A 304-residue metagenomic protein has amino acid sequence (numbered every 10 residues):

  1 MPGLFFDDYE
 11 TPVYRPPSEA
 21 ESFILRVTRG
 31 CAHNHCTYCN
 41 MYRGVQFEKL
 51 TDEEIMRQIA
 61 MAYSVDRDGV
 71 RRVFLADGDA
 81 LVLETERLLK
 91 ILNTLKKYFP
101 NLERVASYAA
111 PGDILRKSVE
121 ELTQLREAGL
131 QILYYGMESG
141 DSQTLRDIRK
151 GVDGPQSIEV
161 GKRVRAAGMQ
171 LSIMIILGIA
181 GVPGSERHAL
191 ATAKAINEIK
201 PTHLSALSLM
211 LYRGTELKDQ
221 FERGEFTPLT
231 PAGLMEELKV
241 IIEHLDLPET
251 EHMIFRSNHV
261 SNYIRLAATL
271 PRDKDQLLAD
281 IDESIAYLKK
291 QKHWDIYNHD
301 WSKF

Functional and structural regions predicted by a protein language model:
M1-E19, N197-F304: Auxiliary Fe-S-binding modules of radical SAM enzymes
T11-R57: Canonical Radical SAM [4Fe-4S] cluster-binding loop centered on the CxxxCxxC motif and its immediate flanking residues
F23-L25, V73, V105-S107, L133-Y135 (+3 more regions): Hydrophobic faces of well-ordered beta-strands that scaffold small-molecule active sites in alpha/beta enzyme cores
C31, C39, I55, L75 (+5 more regions): Conserved, mostly hydrophobic/aromatic
I55, L88, S118, S157 (+3 more regions): Aromatic/hydrophobic pocket-lining residues that form the small-molecule binding cavity in soluble enzyme cores
Y63-A167: Conserved SAM/AdoMet-binding glycine-rich loop
G112, G140-T144, V164-H188, L207-R213 (+1 more regions): Conserved strand-turn element in the central/C-terminal portion of the radical SAM core barrel that lines
E120-L122, A180-E198: Catalytic cores of alpha/beta
